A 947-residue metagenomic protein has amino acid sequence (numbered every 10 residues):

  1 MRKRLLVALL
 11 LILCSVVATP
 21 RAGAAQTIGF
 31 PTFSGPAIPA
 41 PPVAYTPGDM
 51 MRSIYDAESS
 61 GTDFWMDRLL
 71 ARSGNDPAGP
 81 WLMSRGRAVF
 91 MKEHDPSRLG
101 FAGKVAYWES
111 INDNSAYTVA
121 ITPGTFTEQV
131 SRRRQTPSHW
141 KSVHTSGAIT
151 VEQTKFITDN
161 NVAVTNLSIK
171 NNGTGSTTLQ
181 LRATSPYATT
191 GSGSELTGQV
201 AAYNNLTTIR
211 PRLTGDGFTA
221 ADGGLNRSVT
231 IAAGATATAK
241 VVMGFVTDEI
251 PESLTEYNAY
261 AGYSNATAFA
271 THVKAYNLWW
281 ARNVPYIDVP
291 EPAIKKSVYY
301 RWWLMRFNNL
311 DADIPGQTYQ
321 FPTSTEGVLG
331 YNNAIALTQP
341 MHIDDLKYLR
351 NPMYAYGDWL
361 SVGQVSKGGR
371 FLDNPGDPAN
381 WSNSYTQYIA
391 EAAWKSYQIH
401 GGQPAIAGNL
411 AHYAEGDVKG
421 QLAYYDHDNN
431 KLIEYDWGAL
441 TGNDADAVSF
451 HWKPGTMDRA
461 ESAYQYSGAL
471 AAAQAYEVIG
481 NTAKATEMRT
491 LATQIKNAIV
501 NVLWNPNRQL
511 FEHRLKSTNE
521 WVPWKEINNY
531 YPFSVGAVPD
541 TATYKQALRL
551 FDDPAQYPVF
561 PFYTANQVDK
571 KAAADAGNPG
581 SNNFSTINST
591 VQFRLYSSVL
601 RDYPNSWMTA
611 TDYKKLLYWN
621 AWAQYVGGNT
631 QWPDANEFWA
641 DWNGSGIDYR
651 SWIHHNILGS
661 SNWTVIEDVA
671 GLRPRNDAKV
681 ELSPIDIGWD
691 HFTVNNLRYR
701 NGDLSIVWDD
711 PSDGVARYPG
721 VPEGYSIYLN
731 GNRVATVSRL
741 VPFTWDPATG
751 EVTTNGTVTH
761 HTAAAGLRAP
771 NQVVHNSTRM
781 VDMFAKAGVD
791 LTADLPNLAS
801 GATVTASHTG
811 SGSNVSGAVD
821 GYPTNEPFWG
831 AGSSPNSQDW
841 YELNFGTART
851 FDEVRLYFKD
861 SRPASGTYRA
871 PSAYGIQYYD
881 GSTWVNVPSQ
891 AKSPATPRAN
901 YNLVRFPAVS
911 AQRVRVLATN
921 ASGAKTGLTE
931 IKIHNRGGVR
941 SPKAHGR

Functional and structural regions predicted by a protein language model:
Q26-P292, S598, D602, S606-T609 (+2 more regions): Terminal accessory carbohydrate-recognition/targeting modules of carbohydrate-active enzymes
G29-G35, I479-K516, K545-G702: Non-catalytic carbohydrate-binding regions of carbohydrate-active enzymes
G234-A261, R370-Y388, Q421-L491, P506 (+2 more regions): The feature captures the catalytic groove of carbohydrate-active enzymes
A270-A411, E415-G416, E512, W524-A537 (+3 more regions): Substrate-binding groove/exosite segments of carbohydrate-active enzymes
P292-I314, L337, L346-L349, Q398-A460 (+4 more regions): Active-site acid/base region of carbohydrate-active enzymes
G720-P722, G866-G875: Short coil-to-beta strand junction motifs in C2/discoidin
V773-A848, Y857-A870, S889-R898, A924 (+2 more regions): Disordered, acidic Ser/Thr/Pro-rich linker "stalks" and the adjacent N-terminal cap of the next globular domain
L917-A924: Short beta-strand-plus-loop segments that form exposed binding edges in beta-rich domains
